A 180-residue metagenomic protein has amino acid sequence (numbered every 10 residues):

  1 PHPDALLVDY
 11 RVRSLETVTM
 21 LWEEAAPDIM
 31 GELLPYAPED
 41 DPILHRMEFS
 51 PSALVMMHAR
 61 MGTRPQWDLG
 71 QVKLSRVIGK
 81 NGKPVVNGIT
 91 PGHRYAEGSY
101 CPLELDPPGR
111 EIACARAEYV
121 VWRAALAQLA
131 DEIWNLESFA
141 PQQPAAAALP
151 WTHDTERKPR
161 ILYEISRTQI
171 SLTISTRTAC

Functional and structural regions predicted by a protein language model:
P1-F49, T63-C180: N-terminal interaction/assembly modules
S50-P51, A59: Charge-enriched interaction surfaces
